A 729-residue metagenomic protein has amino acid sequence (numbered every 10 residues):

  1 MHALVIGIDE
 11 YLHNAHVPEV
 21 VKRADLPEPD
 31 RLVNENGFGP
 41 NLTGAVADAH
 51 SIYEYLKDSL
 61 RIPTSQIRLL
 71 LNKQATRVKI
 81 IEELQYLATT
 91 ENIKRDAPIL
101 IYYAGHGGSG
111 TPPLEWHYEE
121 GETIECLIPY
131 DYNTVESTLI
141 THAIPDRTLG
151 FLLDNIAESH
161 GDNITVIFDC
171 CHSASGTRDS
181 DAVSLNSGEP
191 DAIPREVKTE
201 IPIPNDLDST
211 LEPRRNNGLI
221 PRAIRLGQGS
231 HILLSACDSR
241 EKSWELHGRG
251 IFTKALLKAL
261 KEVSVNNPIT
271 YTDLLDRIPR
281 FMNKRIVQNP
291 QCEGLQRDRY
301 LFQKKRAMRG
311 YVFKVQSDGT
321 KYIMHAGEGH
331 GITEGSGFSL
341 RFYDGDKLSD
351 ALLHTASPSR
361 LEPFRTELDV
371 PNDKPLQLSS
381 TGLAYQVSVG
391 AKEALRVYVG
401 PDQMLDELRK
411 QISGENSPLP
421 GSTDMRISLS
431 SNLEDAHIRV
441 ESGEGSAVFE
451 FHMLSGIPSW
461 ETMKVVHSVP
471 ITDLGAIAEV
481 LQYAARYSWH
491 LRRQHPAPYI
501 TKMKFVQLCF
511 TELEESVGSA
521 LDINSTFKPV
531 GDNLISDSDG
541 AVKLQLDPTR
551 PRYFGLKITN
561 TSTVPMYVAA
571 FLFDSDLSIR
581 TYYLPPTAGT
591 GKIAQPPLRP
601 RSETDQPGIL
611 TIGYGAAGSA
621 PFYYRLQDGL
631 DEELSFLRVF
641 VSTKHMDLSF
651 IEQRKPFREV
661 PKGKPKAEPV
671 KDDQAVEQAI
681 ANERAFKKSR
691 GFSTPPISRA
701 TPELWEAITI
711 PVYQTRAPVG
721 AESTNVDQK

Functional and structural regions predicted by a protein language model:
M1-I128, Y132-E136, I140: Boundary/activation segment at the start of structured domains
A3, P204-H231, R240, V263-T333 (+1 more regions): Caspase-like cysteine protease fold
I6-D9, L70-Q74, Y102-H106, Y130-Y132 (+5 more regions): Active-site-proximal beta-strand/loop segments in catalytic clefts of secreted hydrolases
G7, H50, T138-Q288, F573-D574 (+1 more regions): Active-site-proximal C-terminal subdomain of hydrolase catalytic domains
A97, H354, F364, D631-L637: Exposed beta-strand face motif in extracellular beta-rich ectodomains
G176, G390-K729: Secretory-pathway glycoprotein ectodomains that are cysteine- and/or Ser/Thr/Pro-rich
G310, Q316-I323, I332-A394, I579 (+1 more regions): Beta-strand/loop-dominated core regions that host nucleotide or nucleotide-derived cofactor-binding catalytic loops
